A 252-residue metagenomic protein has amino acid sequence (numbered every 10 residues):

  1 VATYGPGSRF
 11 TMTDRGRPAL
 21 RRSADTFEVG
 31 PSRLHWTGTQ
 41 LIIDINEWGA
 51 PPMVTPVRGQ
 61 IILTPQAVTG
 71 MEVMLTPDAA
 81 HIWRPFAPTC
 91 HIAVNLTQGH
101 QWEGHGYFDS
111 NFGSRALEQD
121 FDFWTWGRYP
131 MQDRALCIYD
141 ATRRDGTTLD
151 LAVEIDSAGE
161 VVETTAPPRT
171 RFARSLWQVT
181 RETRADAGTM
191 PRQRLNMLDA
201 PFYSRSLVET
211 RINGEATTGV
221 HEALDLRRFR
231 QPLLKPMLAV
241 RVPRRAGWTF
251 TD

Functional and structural regions predicted by a protein language model:
V1-D252: Structured soluble/peripheral alpha/beta segments that form catalytic or ligand/cofactor-binding pockets
